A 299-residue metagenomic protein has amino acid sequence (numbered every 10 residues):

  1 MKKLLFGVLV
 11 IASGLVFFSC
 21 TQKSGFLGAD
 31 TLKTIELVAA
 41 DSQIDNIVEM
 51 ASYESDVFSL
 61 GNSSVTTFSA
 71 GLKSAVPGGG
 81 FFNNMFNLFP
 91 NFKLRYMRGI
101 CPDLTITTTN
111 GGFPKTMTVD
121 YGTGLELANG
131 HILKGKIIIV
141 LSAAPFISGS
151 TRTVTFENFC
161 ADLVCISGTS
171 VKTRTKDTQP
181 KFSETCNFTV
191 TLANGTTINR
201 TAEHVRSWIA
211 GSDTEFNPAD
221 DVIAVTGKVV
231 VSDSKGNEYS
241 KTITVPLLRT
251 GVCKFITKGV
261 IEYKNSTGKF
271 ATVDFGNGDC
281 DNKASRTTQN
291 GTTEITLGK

Functional and structural regions predicted by a protein language model:
M1-L4, Q22: Positively charged n-region of N-terminal signal peptides that target proteins for export
L5-S13: Sec-dependent N-terminal signal peptides
V16-S19: C-terminal motif of bacterial Sec signal peptides marking the signal peptidase cleavage site
Q22-K299: Low-complexity, intrinsically disordered segments exposed to solvent
